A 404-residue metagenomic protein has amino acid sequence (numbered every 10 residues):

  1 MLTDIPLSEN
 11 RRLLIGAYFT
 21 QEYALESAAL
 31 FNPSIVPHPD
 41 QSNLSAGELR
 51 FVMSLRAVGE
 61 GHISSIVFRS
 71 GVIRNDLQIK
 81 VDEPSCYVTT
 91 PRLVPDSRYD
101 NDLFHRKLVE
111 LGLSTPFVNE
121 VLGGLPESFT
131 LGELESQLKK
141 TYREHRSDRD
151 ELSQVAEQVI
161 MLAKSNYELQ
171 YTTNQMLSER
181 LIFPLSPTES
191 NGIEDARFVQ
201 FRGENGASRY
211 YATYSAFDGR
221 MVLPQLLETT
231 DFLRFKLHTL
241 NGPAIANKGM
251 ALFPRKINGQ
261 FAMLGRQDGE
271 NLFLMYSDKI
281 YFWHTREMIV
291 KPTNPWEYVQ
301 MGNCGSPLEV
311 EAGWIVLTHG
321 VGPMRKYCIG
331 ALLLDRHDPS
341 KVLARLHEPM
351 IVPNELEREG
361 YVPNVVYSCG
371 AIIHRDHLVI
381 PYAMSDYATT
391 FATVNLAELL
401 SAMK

Functional and structural regions predicted by a protein language model:
M1-N191, Q200-M250, R255-V299, E309-Y361 (+2 more regions): Beta-rich carbohydrate-recognition and catalytic domains
G302: Catalytic core of Fe(II)/2-oxoglutarate
G305-S306: Active-site/ligand-binding surface loops and adjacent short beta/alpha elements that line catalytic pockets across
V366-G370: Extended, compositionally biased non-globular segments
